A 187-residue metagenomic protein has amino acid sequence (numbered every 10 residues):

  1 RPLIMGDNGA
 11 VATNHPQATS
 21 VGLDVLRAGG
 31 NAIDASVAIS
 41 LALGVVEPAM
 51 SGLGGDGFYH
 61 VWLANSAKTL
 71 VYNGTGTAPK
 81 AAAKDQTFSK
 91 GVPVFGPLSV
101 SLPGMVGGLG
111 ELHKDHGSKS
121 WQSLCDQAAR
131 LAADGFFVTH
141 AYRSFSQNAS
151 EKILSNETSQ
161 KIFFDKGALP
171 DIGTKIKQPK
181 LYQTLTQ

Functional and structural regions predicted by a protein language model:
R1-S20, D24, A32-Q187: Noncatalytic scaffold domains of N-terminal-nucleophile
